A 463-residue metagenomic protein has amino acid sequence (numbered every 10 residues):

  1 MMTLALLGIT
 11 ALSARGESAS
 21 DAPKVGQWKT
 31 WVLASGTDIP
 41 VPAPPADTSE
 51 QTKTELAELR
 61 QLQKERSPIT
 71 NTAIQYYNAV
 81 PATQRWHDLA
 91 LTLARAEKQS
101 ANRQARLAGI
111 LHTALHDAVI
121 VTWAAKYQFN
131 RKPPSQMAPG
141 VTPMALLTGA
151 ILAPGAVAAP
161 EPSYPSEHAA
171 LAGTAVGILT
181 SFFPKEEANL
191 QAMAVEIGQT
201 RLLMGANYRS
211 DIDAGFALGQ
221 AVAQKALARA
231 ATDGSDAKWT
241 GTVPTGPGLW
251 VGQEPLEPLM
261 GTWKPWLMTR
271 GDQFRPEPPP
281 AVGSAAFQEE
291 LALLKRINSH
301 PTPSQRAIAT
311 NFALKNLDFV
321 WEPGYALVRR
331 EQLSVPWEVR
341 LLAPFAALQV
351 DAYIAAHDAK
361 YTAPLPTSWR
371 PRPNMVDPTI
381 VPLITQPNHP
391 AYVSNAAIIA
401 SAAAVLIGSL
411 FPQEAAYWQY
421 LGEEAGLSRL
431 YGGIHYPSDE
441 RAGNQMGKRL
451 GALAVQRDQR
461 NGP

Functional and structural regions predicted by a protein language model:
M1-T3: N-terminal export leaders
A5-S13: Hydrophobic h-region of N-terminal signal peptides that target proteins for export in Gram-negative bacteria
E17-P463: Acidic/polar surface patches and capping/hinge elements
